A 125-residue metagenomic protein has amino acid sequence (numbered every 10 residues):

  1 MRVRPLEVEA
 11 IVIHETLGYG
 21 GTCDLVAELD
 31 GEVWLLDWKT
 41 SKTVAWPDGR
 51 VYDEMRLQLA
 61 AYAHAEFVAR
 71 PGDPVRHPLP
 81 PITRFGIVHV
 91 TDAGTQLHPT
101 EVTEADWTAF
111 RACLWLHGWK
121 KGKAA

Functional and structural regions predicted by a protein language model:
M1-V8: A non-catalytic, helix-rich entry segment at domain boundaries
A10-G122: Mg2+/Mn2+-dependent nuclease catalytic core
